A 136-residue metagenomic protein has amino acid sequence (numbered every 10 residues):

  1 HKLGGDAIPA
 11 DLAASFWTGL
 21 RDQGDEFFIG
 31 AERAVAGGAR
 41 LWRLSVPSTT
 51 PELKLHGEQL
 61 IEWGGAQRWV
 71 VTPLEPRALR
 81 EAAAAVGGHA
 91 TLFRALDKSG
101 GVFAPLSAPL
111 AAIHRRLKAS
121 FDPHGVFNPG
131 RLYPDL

Functional and structural regions predicted by a protein language model:
H1: Glycine-rich, acidic/polar active-site loops that bind/position phosphate-bearing ligands
G5-L136: Conserved glycine-rich FAD pyrophosphate-binding loop
